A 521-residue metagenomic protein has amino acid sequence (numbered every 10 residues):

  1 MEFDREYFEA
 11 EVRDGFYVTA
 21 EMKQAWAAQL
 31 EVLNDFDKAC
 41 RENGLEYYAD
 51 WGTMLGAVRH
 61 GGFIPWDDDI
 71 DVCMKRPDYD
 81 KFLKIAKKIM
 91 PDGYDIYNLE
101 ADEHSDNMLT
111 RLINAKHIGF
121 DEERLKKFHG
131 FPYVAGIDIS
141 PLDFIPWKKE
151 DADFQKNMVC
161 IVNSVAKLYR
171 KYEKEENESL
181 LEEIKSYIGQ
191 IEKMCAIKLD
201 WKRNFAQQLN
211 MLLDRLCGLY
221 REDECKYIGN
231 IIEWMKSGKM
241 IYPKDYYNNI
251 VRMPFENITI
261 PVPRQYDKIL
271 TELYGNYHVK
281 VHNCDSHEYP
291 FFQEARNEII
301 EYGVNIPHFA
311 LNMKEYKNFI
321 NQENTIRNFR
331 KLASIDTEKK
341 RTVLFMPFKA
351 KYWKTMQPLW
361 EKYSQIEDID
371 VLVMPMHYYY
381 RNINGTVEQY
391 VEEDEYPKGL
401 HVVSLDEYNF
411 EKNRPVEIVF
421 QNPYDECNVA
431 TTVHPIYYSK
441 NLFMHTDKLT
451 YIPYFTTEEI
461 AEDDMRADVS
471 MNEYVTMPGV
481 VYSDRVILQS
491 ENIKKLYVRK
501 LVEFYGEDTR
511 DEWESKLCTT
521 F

Functional and structural regions predicted by a protein language model:
E2-F8, A310-T342: Non-catalytic membrane-proximal stalk/linker segments that position and tether the catalytic domains
Y7-E11, Y17-R41, A86-W147, A152-Q155 (+2 more regions): Conserved catalytic core of two-metal-ion nucleotidyltransferases
Y17-Q29, K38, E42, G61-G62 (+2 more regions): Asp/Glu-centered strand-loop micro-motifs enriched in Gly/Pro and often flanked by an aromatic residue
D37-I70, M74, Y79-D80, D245: Active-site nucleotide-donor binding segment shared across nucleotidyl transfer reactions
Y48, F63-W66, N248, Y266 (+2 more regions): Tryptophan-centric aromatic hotspots in well-structured domains and transmembrane helices
T53-G56, D78-D80, A101-E103, L142-W147 (+7 more regions): Short, solvent-exposed loop/turn segments at secondary-structure junctions
V58-D67, L112-I113, G385-E392: Charged, often glycine-rich, active-site loop that binds/positions anionic groups
L344-T519: Active-site and donor-binding regions of nucleotide-sugar-utilizing enzymes
